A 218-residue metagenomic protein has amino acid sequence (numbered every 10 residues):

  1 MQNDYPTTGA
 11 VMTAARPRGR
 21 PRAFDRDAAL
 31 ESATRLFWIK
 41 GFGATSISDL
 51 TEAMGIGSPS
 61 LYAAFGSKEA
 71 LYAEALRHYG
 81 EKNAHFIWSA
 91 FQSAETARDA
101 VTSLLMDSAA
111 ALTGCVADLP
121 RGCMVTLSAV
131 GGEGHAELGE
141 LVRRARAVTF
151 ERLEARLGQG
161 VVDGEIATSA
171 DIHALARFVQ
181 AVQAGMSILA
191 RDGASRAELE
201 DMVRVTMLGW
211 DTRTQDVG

Functional and structural regions predicted by a protein language model:
M1-F24, T214-G218: N-terminal intrinsically disordered/low-complexity leader segments
Q2-Y5, D107, R121-L127, T168-L189 (+1 more regions): Hydrophobic alpha-helical segments that form the core of small-molecule binding pockets and/or dimer interfaces
A28, L36-E74: Helix-turn-helix
A29-F37, S108, Q183: Short hydrophobic clusters on alpha-helical segments that form packing/core surfaces in small helical domains
E74, W88-R121, I172-V179: Hydrophobic alpha-helical connector segments
R77-K82: Short, basic, alpha-helical segments at the C-terminal edge of helix-turn-helix-like DNA-binding modules
A84, D99-S103, H135-D163, A174 (+1 more regions): Amphipathic alpha-helical packing segments from all-alpha helical-bundle domains
A111-C115, G131-G134, Q159, V179-A197 (+1 more regions): Amphipathic C-terminal alpha-helical segment
